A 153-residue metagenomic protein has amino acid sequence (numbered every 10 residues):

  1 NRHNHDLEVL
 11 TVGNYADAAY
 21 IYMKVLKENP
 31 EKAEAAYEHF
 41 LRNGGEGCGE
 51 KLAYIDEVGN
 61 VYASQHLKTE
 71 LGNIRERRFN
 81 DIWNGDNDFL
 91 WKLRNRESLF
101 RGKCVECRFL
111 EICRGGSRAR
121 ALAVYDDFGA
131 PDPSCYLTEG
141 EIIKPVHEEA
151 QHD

Functional and structural regions predicted by a protein language model:
N1-A35, N60-R114, R118, V124 (+1 more regions): C-terminal accessory region of radical SAM enzymes
K32-G45: Short, basic/aromatic recognition patches
N43-G45, R96, D127: Short secondary-structure boundary/capping segments
E46-E50: Short, small/polar residue-rich loop motifs at catalytic or cofactor-binding pockets
I55-D56: Short, acidic, Ser/Thr-enriched surface-loop or helix-capping motifs
K92-N95, G129-D153: Short Fe-S-cluster ligation motifs
A123-G129: Short, flexible active-site recognition loops that position polar ligands and cofactors
